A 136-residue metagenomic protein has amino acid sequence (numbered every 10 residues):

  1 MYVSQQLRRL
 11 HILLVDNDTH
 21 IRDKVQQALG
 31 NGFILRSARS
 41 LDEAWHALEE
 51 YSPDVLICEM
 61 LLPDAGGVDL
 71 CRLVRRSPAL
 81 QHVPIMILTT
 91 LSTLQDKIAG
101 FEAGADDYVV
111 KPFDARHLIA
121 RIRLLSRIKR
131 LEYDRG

Functional and structural regions predicted by a protein language model:
M1-L13, N17, S126-K129, Y133-G136: Non-catalytic signal-transmission and effector/linker regions of two-component phosphorelay proteins
D18-S37: Two-component/phosphorelay signaling modules centered on CheY-like receiver
R22, L62-P63, Q81, T93 (+1 more regions): The feature encodes the CheY-like receiver
S37-V55: Acidic, metal-coordinating helix/loop segments flanking the phosphotransfer/catalytic sites of two-component signaling
E59, T89: Active-site residues of response regulator receiver
F113-S126: C-terminal output helix
